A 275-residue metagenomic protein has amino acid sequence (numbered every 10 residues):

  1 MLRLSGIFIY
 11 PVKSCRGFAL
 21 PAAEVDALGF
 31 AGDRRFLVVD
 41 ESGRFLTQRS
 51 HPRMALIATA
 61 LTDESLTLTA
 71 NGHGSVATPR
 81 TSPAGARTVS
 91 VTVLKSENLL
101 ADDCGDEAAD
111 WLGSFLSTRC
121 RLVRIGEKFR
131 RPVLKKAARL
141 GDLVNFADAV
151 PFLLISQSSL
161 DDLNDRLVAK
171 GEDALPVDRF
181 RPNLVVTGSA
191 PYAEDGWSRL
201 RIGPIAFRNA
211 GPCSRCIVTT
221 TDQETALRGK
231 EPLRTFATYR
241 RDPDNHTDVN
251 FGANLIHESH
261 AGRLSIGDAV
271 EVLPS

Functional and structural regions predicted by a protein language model:
M1-S275: Metal-cofactor-dependent catalytic cores
